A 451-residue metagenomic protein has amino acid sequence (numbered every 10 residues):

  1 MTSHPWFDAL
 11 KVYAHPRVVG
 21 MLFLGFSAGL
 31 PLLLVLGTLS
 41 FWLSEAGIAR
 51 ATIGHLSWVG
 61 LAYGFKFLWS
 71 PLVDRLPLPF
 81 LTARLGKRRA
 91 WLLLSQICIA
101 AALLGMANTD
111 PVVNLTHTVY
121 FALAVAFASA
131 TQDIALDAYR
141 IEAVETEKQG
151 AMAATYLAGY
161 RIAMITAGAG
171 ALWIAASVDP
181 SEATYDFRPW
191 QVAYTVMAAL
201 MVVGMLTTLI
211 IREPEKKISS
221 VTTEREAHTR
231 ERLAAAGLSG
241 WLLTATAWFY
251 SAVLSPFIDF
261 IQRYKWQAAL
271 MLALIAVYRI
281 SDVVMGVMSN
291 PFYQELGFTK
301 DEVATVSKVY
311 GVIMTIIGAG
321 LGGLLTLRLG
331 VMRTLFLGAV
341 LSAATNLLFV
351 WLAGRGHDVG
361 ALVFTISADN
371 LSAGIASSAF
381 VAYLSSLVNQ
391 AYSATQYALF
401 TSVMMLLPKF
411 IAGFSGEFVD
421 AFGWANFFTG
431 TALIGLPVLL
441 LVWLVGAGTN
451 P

Functional and structural regions predicted by a protein language model:
M1-H15, A107-V119, T131-Q132, E145-V284 (+2 more regions): Intracellular loop-helix junctions on the cytosolic face of multi-pass helical membrane proteins
S3-Y63, A268-L274, Y278-F292, A304: Helix-loop boundary and gating motifs at the non-cytosolic
R50-A51, T146-Y156, K300-D301, Q390-F400: Loop-to-transmembrane helix entry/capping segments in MFS-fold secondary transporters and related SLC/MFSD carriers
K66-R84, I317-T334, V419-D420: Helix-to-loop junctions at the C-terminal end of transmembrane segments in multipass secondary transporters
D74-L76, A107, T166-R188, G323-L324 (+1 more regions): Transmembrane alpha-helix termini and helix-breaking/packing motifs in multi-pass membrane transporters
A90-V112, V340-H357: C-terminal ends and interior cores of transmembrane alpha-helices in multi-pass membrane transporters/permeases
A130-V144, I375-N389: Intracellular juxtamembrane helix-capping segments at the cytosolic ends of symmetry-related transmembrane helices
R333-F380: C-terminal transmembrane helical hairpin of 12-TM major facilitator-type secondary transporters
